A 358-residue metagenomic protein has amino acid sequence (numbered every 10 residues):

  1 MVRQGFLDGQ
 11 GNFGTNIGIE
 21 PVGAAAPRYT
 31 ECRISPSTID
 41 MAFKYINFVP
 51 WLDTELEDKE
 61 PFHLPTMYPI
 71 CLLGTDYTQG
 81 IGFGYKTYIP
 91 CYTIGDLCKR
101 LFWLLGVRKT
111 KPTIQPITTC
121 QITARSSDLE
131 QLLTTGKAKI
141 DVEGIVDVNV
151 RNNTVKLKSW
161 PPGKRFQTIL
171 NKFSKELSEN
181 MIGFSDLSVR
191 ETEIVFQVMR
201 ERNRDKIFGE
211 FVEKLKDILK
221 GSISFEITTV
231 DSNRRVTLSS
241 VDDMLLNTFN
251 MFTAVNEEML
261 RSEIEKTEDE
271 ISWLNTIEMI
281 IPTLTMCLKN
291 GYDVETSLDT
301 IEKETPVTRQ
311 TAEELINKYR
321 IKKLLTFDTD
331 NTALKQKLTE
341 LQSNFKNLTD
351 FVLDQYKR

Functional and structural regions predicted by a protein language model:
M1-K139, Q197: Catalytic phosphate-handling regions of large nucleic-acid enzymes and associated NTPases
K109-S127, T134-R358: Charged, surface-exposed alpha-helical interface/stalk elements
